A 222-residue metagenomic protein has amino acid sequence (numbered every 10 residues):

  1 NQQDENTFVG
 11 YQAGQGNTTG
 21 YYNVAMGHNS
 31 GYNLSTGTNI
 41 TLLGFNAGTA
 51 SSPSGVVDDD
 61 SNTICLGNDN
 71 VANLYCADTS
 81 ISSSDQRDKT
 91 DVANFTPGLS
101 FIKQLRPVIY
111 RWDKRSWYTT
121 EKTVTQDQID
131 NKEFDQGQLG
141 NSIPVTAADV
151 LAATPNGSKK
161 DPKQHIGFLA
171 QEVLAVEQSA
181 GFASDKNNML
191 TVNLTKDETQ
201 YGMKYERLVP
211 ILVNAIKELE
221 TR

Functional and structural regions predicted by a protein language model:
N1-D85: Glycine- and small/polar-enriched repetitive beta-structure motifs of secreted/surface proteins
S84-R222: Intramolecular chaperone/auto-protease modules of tailspike-like proteins
